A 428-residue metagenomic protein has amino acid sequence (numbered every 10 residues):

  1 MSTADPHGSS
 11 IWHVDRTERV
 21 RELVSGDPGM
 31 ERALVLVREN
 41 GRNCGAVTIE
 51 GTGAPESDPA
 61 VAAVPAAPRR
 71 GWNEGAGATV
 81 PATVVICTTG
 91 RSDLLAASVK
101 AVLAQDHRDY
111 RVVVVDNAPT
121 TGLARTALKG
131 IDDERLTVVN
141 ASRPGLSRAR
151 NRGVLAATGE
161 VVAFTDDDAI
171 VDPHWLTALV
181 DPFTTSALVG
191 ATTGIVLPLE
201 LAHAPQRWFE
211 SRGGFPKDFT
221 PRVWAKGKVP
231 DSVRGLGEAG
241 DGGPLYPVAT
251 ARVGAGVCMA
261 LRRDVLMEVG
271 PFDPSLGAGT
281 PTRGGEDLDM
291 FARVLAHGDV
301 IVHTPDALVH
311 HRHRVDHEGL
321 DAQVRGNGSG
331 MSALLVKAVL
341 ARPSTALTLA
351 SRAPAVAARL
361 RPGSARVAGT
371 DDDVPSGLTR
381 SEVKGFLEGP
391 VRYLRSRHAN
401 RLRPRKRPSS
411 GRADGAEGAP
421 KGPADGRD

Functional and structural regions predicted by a protein language model:
S2-A101: N-proximal low-complexity "stem/linker" segments adjacent to membrane-targeting elements
K100-N140: Acidic donor-binding segment of Leloir-type glycosyltransferases
A141-A157: Glycine-rich, basic loop-to-helix element that forms the pyrophosphate-binding segment of sugar-nucleotide handling
V162: Short aromatic/hydrophobic "clamp" motif used to bind/position activated sugar donors
H174-V223: Conserved donor NDP-sugar-binding/catalytic core segment of glycosyltransferases
R212-A251: Short, flexible, basic/aromatic active-site loop/helix in glycosyltransferases
V253-V257, A278-M290: Acidic donor-binding loop at a coil-to-helix junction in glycosyltransferase catalytic cores that engages
G326, P343-D428: Non-catalytic, C-terminal membrane-associated alpha-helical segments of glycosyltransferases
